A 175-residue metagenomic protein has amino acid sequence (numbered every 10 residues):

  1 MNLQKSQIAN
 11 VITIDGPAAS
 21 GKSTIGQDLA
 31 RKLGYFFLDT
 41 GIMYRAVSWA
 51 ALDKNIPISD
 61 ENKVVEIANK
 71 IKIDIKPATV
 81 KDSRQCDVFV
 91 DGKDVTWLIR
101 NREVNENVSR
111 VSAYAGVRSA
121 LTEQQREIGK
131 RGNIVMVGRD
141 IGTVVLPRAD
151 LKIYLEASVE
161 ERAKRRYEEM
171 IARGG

Functional and structural regions predicted by a protein language model:
I14: Hydrophobic anchor at the beta1->P-loop junction of P-loop NTPases
A19-S20: ATP-binding Walker
S23: Walker A/P-loop
A30-T40, D53-I58: Post-Walker A helix-loop "phosphate-sensing" segment adjacent to the P-loop in P-loop NTPases
M43-N133, V145, E160, K164 (+1 more regions): ATP-dependent small-molecule kinase phosphotransfer cores that center on conserved nucleotide phosphate-binding segments
I134, D150-Y154: Short, well-ordered beta-strand core segments
